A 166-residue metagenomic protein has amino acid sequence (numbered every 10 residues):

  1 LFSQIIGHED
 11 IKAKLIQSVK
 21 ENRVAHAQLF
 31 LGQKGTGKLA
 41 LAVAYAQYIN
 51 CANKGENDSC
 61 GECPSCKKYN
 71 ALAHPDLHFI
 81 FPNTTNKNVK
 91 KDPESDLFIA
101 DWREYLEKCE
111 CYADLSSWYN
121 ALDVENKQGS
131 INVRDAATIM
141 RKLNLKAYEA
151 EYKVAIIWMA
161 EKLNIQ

Functional and structural regions predicted by a protein language model:
F2-K162: Clamp-loader machinery-focused feature within the broader ASCE/P-loop NTPase space
